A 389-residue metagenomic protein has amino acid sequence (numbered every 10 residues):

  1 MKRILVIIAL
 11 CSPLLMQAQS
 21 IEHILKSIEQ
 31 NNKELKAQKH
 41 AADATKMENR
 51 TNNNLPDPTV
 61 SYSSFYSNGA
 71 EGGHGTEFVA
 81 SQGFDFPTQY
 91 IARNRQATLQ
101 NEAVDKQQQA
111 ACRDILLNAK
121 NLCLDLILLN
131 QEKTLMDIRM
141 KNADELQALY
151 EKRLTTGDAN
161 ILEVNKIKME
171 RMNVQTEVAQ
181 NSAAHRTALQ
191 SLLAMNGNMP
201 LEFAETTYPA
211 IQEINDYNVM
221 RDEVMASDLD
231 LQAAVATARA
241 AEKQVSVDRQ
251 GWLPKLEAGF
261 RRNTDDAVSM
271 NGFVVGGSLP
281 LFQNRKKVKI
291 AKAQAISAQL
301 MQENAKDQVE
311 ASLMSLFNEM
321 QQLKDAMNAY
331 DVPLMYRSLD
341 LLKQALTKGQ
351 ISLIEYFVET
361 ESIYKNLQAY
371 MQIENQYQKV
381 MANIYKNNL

Functional and structural regions predicted by a protein language model:
M1-L25, E29, Y377, N388-L389: Bacterial Sec-dependent N-terminal signal peptides
I7, P200, M371-L389: Acidic, low-complexity, intrinsically disordered peripheral segments
M16-T59, F84, A92, D158-L162 (+4 more regions): Bacterial Sec-pathway N-terminal export signals of envelope proteins
K26, Q30-K36, D43-D57, F78-Q96 (+7 more regions): A glycine-/polar-enriched beta->alpha junction
A37-N49, A111, I115-I138, E145 (+5 more regions): Amphipathic alpha-helical coiled-coil segments
P58-Q96, A204-I214, L256-I290: Small/polar, glycine/serine/threonine/aspartate-rich low-complexity segments that form flexible
N94-T98, I161-E170, K292, L353-E361: Short, charged, amphipathic alpha-helical segments
D114-S227, L316-L323: Periplasmic alpha-helical coiled-coil/stalk elements that build and connect Gram-negative outer-membrane
